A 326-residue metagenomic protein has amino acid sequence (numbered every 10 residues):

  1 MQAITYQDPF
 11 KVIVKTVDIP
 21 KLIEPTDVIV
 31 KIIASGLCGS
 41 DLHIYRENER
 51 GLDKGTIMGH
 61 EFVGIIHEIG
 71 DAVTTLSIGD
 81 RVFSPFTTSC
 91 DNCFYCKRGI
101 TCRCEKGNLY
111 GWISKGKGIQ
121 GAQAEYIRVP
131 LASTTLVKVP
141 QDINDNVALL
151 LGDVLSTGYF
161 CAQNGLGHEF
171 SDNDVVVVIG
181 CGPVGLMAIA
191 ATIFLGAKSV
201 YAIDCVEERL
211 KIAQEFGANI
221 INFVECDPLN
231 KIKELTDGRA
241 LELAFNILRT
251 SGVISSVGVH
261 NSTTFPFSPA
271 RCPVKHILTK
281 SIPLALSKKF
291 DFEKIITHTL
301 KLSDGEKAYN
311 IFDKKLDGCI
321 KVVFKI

Functional and structural regions predicted by a protein language model:
A3, F245-N246, V274-I326: C-terminal hydrophobic helical "lid"/dimerization subdomain of Rossmann-like NAD(P)H-dependent oxidoreductases
P20-S35, N48-K97, P140-D142: Glycine-rich beta-strand-centered segment in the early N-terminal region that forms part of a ligand/cofactor-binding
R81, V175, G252-V253: Short glycine-centered segments of the SAM/dcSAM-binding site in methyltransferase folds
N92-I179: NAD(P)H dinucleotide-binding glycine-rich loop of Rossmann-like/cofactor-binding domains, especially the beta1-alpha1
T157, V184, T192: Hydrophobic/small residue at the entry helix of a nucleotide-binding pocket
D172-C181, I193-L243: Adenosine-nucleotide cofactor-binding segment
A197, E215, L241-K289, I326: Glycine-rich phosphate-binding loop and adjacent beta-alpha segment of Rossmann(oid) nucleotide-cofactor-binding
